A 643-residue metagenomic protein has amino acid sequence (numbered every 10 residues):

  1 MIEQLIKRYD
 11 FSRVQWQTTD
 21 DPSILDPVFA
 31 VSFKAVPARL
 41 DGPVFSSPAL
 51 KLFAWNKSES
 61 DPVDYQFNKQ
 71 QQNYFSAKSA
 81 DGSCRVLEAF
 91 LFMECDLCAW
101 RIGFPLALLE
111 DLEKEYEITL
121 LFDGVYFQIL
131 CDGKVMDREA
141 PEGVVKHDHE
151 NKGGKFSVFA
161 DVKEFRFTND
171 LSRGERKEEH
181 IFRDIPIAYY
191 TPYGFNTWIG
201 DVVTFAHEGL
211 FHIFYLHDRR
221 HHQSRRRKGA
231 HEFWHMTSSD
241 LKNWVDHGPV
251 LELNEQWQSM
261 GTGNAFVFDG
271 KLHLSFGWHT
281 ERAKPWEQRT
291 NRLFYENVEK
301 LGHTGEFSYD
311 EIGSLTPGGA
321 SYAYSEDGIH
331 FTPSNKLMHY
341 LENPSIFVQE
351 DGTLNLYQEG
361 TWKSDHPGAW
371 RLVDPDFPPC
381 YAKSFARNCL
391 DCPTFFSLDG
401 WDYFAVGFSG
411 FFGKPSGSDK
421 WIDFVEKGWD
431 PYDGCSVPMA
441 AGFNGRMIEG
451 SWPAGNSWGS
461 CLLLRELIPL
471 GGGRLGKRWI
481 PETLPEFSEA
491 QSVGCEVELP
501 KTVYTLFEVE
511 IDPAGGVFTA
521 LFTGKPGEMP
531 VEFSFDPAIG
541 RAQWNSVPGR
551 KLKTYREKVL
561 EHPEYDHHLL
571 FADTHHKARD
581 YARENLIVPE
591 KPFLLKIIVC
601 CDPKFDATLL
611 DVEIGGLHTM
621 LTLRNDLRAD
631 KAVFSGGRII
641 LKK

Functional and structural regions predicted by a protein language model:
I2-D10, I24, V28, S60-N68 (+5 more regions): Carbohydrate-active catalytic/glycan-binding domains of CAZyme proteins, especially the secreted or lumenal ectodomains
L5-L97, P513-F518: Extracellular glycan-recognition modules
